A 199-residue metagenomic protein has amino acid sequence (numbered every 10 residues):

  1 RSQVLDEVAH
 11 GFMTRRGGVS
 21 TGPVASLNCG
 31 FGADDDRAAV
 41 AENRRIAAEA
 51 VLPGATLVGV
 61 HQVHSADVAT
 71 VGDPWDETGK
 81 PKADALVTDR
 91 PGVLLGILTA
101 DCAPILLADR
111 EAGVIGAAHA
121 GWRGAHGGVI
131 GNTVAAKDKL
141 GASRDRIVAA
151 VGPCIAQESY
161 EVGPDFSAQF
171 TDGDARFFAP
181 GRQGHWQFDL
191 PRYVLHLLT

Functional and structural regions predicted by a protein language model:
R1-T199: Active-site microenvironment for binding and transforming phosphate-containing groups
